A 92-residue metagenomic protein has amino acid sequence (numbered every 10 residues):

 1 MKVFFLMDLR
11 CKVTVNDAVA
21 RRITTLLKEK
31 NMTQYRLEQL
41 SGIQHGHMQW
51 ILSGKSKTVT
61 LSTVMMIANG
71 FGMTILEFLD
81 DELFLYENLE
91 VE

Functional and structural regions predicted by a protein language model:
K2, D8, Y86-E92: Interfacial/linker helices and their anchor residues that mediate assembly or domain coupling
K2-M32: A short, Lys/Arg-rich alpha-helix, primarily the initiator
T24, Y35, M65: Residues within the helices of the helix-turn-helix
L27, E38, A68: The alpha-helix within a helix-turn-helix
L27, L52, T63, L79: DNA major-groove recognition helix of helix-turn-helix
N31-W50: Short alpha-helical DNA-recognition segment
K55-N69: Short, basic-rich loop-to-helix N-cap that marks the start of a DNA-contacting helix
G72-L89: Short C-terminal boundary/hinge segments that cap the last helix of small helical domains
